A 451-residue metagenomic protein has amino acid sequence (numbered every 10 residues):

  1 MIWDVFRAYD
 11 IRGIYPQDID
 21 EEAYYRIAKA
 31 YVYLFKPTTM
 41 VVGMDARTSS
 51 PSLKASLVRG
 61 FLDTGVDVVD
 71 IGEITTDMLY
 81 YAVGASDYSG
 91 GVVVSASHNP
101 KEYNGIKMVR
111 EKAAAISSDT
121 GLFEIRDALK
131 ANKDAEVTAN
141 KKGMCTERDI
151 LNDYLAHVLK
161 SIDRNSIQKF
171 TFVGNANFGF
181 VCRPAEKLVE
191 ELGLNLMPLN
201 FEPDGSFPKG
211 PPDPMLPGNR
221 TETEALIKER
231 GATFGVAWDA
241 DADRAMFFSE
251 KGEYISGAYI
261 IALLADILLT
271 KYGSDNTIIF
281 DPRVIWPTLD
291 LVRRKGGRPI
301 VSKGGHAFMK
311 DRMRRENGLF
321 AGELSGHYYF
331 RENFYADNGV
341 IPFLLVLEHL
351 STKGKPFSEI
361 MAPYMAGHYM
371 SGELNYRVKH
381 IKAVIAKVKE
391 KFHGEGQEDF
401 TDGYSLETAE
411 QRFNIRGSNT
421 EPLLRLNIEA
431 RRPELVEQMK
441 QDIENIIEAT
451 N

Functional and structural regions predicted by a protein language model:
M1-R59, D63-G65, M144-F172: An N-terminal, well-structured beta->alpha segment
M40-N104, L188-F248: N-terminal small/polar loop signature for handling phosphorylated ligands or for N-terminal nucleophile
V68-D77, Y254-G257, F280-D281, S302-K303: Active-site nucleophile and cofactor-binding loops and adjacent substrate-binding regions of central metabolic enzymes
S89-Y103, I227-S249, Y254, P299-V301 (+1 more regions): Glycine-rich phosphate-binding loop
K101-E102, M108-T120, D127, E222-G296: Replace "Mg2+/Mn2+-dependent" with "divalent metal-dependent
N104-R230: Gly/Ser/Thr-enriched, mixed-charge loops and adjacent short helices that form phosphate/oxyanion-binding elements
T270, S274-N451: Phosphate-binding and adjacent anionic-ligand microenvironments
